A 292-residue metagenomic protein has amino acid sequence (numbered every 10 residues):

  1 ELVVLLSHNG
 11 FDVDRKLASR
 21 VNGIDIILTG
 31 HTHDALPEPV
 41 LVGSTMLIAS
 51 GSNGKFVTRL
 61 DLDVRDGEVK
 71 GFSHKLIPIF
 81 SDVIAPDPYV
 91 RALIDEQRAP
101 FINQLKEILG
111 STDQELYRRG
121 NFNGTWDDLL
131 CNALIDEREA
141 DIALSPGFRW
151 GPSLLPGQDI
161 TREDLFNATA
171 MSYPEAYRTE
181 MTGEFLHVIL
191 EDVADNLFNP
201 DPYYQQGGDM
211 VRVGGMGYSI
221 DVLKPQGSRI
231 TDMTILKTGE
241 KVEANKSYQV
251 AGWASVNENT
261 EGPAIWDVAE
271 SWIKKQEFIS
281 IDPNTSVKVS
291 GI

Functional and structural regions predicted by a protein language model:
E1-V13: Short acidic, glycine-rich surface-loop motifs adjacent to enzyme active sites
E1-V3, N22-D25, S44-T45, R138-I142 (+1 more regions): Loop/turn elements at helix/coil->beta-strand transitions in domains of secreted/extracellular proteins
L6, G30, W253: Conserved residues at the C-terminal ends of beta-strands
H8, T32, Q206: Flexible loop residues that form catalytic and substrate-binding hotspots at small-molecule/glycan-binding clefts
F11-R65: Conserved beta-sheet core of the metallophosphoesterase superfamily
G51-I292: Catalytic centers of hydrolytic enzymes
